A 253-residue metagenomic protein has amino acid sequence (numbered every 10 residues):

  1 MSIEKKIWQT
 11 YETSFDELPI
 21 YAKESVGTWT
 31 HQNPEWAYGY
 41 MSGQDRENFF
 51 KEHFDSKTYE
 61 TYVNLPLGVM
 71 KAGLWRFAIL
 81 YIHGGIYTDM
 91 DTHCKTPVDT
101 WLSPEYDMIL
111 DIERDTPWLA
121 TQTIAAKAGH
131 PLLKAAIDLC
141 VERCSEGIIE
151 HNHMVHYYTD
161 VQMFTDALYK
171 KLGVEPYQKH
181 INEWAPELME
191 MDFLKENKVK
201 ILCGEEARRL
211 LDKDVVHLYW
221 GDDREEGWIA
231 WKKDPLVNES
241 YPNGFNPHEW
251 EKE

Functional and structural regions predicted by a protein language model:
M1-A72, T88-E253: Glycosyltransferase-associated regions of secretory-pathway enzymes, highlighting luminal stem/catalytic domains
G73-G85: Small-residue hinge/turn detector
